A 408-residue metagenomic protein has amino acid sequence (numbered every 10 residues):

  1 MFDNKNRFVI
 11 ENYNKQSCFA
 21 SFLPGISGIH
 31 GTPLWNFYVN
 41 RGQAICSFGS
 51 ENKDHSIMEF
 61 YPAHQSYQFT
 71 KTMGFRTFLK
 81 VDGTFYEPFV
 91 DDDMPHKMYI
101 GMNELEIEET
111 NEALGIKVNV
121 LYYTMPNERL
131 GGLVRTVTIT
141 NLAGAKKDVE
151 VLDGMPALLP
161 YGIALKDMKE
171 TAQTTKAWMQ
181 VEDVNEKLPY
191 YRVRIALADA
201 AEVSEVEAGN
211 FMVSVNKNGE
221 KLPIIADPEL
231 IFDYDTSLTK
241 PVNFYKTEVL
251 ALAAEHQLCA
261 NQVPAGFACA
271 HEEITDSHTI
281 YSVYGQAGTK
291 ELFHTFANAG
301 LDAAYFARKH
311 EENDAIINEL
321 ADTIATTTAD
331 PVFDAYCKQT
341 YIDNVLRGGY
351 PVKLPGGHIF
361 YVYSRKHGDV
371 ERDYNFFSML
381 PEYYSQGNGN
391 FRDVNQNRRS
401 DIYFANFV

Functional and structural regions predicted by a protein language model:
M1-V408: Anionic coordination/interaction segments
